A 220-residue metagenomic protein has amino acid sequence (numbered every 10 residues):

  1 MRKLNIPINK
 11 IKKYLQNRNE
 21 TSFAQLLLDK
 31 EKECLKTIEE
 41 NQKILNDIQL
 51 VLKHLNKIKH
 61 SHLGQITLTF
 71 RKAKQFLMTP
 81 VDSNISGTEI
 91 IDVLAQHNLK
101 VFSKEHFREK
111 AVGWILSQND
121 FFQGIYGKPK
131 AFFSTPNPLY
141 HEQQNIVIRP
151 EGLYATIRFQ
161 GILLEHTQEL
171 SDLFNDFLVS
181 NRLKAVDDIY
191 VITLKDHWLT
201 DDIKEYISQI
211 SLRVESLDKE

Functional and structural regions predicted by a protein language model:
M1, V101-F102, L178: Hydrophobic alpha-helix position signal
M1-K13: Short, positively charged
K12-T67: Short, charged amphipathic alpha-helical surface segments
A24, T88-I91, Q168: Non-membrane alpha-helical structural segments and their capping/turn regions in soluble enzymes
N41, S86-G87, L163-T167: Alpha-helix N-cap/loop-to-helix initiation residues
K53-I157: Mid-protein regulatory/catalytic core that forms ligand/cofactor-binding pockets and protein-protein interaction
V112-E220: C-terminal regulatory/effector modules of DNA-binding transcriptional regulators
